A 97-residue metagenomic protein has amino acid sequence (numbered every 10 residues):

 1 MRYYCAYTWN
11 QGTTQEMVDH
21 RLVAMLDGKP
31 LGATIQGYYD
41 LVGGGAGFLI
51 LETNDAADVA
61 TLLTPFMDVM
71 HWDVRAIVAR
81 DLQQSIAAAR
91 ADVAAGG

Functional and structural regions predicted by a protein language model:
M1-G97: Conserved, structured core segments of small domains
